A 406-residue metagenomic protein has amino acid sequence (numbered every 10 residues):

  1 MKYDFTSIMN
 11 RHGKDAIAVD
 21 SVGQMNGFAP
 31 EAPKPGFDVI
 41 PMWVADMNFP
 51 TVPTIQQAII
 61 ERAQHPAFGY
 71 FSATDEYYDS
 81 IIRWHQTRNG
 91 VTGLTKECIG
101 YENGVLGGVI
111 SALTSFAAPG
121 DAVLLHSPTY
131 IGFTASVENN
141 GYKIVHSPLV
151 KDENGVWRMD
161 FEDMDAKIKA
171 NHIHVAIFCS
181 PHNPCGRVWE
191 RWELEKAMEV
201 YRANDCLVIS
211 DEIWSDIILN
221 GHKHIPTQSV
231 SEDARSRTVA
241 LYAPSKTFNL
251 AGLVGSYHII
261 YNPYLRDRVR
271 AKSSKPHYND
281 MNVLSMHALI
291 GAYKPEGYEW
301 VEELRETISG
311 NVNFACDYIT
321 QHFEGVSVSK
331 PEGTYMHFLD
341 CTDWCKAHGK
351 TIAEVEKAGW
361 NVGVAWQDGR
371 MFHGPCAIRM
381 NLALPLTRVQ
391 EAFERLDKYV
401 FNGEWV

Functional and structural regions predicted by a protein language model:
K2-G104, S111, P295, G403-V406: N-terminal small-domain helix-loop-helix segment of the aminotransferase-like
F68-E199, D216-I217, H222-S229, D233: Conserved core of the PLP fold type I
Y142, A203-C206, R235-S236: A short helix->loop->beta-strand "cap" motif at the edges of active sites that frequently abuts
R237-Q321, S327-P331: PLP-dependent aminotransferase class I/II
I308-S309, N313, H322-N361, I378 (+1 more regions): Conserved PLP-binding catalytic core of the aspartate aminotransferase-like
A347-K350, K357-Q367, M371-V406: PLP-dependent enzyme catalytic core of the Aspartate aminotransferase-like
